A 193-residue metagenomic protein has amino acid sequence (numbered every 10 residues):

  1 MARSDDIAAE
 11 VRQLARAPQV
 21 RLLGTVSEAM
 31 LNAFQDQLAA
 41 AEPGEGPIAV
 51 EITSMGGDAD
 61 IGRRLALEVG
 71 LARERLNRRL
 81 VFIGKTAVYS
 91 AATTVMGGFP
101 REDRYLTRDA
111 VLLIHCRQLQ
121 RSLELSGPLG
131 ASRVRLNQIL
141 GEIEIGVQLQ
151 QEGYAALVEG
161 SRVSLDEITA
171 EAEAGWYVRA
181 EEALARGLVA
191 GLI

Functional and structural regions predicted by a protein language model:
M1-I193: Terminal-region recognition feature
